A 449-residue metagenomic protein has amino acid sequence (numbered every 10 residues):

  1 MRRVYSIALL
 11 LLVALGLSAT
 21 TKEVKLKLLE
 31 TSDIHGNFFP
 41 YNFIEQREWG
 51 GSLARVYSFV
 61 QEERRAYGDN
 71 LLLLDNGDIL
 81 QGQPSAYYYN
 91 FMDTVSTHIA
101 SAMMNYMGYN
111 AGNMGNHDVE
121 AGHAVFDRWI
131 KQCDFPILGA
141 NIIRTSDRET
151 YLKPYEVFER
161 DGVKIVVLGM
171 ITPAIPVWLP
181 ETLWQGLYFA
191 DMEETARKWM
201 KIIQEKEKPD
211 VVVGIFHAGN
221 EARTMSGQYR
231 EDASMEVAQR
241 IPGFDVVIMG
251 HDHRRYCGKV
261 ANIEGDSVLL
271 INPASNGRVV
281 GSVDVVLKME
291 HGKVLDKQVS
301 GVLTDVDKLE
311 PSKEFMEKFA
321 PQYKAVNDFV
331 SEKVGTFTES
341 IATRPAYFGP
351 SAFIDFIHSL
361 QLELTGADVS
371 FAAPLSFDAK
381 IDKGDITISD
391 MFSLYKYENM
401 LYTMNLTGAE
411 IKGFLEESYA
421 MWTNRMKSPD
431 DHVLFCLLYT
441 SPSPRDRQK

Functional and structural regions predicted by a protein language model:
M1-K22: Bacterial Sec-dependent N-terminal signal peptides
T20-T304, F348-L360, S370, A420 (+1 more regions): Acidic, metal/ion-coordinating pockets
K206-D210, I215, F329-G335, D368-P374 (+1 more regions): Flexible, glycine/charged-enriched surface loops at secondary-structure junctions
G277-V279, F435-L438: Conserved phosphate-donor
V286-I386: A short C-terminal boundary segment appended to hydrolase-like catalytic domains
D378-L406, E410-S418: Flexible, polar/acidic helix-loop-strand segments at domain edges
Y439-D446: Conserved small/polar residues in nucleotide/adenosyl-binding loops
